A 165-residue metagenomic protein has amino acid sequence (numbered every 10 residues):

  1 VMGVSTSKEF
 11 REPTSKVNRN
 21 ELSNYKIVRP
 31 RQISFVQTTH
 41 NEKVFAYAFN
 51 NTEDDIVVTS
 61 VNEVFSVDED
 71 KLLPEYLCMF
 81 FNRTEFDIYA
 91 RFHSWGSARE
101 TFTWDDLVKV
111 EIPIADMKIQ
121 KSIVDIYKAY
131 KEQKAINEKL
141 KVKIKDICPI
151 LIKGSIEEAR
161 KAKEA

Functional and structural regions predicted by a protein language model:
V1-I33: Sequence-specific dsDNA recognition surfaces
R11, V57-V58, L73, T103-D106 (+1 more regions): N-terminal alpha-helical segment
P30, S34-N82: A short beta-sheet element
D55-V61, W95-K121: A short glycine-rich beta-alpha junction/loop motif
K71-L72, E85, M117-K118: A generic structural signal for alpha-helix starts
E75-S97: Short, positively charged
L77, V108-V142, D146-P149: Amphipathic alpha-helical segments
G154-A165: Acidic, low-complexity, intrinsically disordered peripheral segments
